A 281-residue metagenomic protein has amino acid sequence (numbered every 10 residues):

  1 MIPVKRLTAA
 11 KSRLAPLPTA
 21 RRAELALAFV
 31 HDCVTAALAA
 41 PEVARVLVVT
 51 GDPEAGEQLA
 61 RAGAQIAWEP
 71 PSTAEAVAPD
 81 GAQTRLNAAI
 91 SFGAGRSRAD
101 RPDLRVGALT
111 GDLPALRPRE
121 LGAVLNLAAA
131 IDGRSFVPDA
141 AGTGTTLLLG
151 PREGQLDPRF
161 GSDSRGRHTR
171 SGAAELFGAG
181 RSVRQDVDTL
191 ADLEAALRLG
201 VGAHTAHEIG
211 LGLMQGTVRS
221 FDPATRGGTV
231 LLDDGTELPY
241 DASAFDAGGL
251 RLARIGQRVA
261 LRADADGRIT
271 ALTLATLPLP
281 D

Functional and structural regions predicted by a protein language model:
M1-L14: N-terminal nucleotide-binding beta1-loop-alpha1 segment
A26-V43: A short, N-terminal amphipathic alpha-helix
Q58-R105, S164: Short phosphate-binding loop-to-helix
L116-G142: Conserved donor-nucleotide/metal-binding helix-loop-beta segment in metal-dependent transferases, i.e., the alpha-helix
D163-M214: Conserved alpha/beta core of the MobA/IspD/sugar-nucleotide pyrophosphorylase nucleotidyltransferase superfamily
A224-V230: Short aromatic-glycine-enriched beta-strand elements
D246-A260: Short nucleic-acid-contacting surface segments enriched for D/E, G, S/T with interspersed K/R
D264-D281: OB-fold/S1-family single-stranded nucleic acid-binding modules
